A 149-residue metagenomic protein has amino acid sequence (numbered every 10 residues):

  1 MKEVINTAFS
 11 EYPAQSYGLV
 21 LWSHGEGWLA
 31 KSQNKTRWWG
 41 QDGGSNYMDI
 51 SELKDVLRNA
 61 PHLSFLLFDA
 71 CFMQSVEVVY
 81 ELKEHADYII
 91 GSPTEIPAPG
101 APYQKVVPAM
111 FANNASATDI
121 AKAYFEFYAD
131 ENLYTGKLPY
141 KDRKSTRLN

Functional and structural regions predicted by a protein language model:
M1-S10: Functional beta-strand-loop-alpha-helix junction segments that form "active/interaction loops" within catalytic
E11-L21: Carboxylate/His-rich catalytic cores and anion/metal-binding grooves
G25-G27, Q33-N149: Terminal, contiguous helix-loop blocks that mediate binding/assembly
